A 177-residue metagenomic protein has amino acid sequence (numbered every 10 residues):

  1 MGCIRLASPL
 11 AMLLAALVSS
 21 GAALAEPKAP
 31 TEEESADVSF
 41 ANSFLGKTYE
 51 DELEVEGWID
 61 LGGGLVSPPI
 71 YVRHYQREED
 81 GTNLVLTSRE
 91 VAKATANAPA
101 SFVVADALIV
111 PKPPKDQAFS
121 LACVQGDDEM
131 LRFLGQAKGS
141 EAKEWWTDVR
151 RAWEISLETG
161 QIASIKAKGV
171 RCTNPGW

Functional and structural regions predicted by a protein language model:
M1-L10: Bacterial N-terminal signal peptides that target proteins for export
S19-S20: N-terminal signal peptide c-region/cleavage motif recognized by signal peptidases
L24-W177: Exposed acidic/polar residues on beta-strands and adjacent loops within beta-sheet cores, strongest in beta-propeller
